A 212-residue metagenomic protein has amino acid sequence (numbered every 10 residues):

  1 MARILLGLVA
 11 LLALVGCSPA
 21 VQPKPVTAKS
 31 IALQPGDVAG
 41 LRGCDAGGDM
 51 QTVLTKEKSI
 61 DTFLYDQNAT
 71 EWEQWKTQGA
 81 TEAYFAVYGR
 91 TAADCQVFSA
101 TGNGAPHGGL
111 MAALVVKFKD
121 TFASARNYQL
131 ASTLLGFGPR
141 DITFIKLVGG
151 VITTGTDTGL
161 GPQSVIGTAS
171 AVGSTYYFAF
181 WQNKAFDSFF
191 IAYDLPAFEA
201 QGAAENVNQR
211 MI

Functional and structural regions predicted by a protein language model:
M1-L5: Bacterial N-terminal signal peptides that target proteins for export
L6-L11: Hydrophobic helical h-region of N-terminal Sec-dependent signal peptides in bacterial secretory/periplasmic proteins
A13-G16: C-terminal motif of bacterial Sec signal peptides marking the signal peptidase cleavage site
S18-T101, G159, A204, N208 (+1 more regions): N-terminal "mature-domain start" segment
G40, V53, F122-Y177: Short Gly/Thr-rich strand-loop-strand
F85-L130: A short acidic-to-branched-hydrophobic micro-motif
S170-D194: Short, well-structured beta-strand
A185, F189-I212: Surface-exposed amphipathic alpha-helical segments
